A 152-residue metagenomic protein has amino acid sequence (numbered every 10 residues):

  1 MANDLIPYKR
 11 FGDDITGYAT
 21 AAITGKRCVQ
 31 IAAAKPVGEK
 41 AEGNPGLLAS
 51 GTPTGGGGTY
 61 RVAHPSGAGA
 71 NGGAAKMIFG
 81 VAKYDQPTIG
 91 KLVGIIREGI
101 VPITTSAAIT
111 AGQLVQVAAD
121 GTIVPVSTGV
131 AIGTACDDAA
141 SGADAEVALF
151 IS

Functional and structural regions predicted by a protein language model:
M1-S152: Surface-exposed, low-hydrophobicity beta-strand/loop segments enriched in small/polar/acidic residues
